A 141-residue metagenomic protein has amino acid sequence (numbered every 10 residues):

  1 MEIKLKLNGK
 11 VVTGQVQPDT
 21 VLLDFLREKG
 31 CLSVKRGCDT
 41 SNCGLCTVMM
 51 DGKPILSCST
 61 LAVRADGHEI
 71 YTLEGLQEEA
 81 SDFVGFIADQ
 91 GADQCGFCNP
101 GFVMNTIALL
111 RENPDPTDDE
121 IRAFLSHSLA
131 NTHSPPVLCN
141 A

Functional and structural regions predicted by a protein language model:
M1-A141: Signature of N-terminal electron-transfer/Fe-S-associated modules in redox systems
